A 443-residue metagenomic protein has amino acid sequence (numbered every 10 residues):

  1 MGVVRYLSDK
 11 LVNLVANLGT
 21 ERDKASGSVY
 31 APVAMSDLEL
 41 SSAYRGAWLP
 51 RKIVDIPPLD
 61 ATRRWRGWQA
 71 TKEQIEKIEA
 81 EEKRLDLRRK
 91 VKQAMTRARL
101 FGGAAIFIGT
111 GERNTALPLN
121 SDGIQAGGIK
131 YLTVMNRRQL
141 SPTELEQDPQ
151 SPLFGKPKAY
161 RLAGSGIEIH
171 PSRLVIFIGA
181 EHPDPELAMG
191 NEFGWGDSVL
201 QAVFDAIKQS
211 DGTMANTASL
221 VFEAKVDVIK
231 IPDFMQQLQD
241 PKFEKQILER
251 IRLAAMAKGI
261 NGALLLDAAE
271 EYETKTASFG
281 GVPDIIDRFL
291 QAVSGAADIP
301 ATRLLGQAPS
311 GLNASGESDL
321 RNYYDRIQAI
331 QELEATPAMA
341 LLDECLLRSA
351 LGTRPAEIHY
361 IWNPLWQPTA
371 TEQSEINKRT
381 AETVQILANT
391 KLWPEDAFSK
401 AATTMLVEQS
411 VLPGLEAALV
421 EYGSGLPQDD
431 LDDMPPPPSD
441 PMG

Functional and structural regions predicted by a protein language model:
M1-T62: N-terminal-proximal low-complexity accessory segments that begin disordered and transition into the first
G2-Y6, K10, R250-A263, P283 (+3 more regions): C-terminal anchoring/interaction modules
E21-R22, S36, S41, V54-P57 (+8 more regions): Conserved aromatic-histidine-acidic binding/catalytic patches
A43-E192, T353, E357: Structured, mid-chain assembly/scaffold modules that mediate subunit interfaces within large macromolecular complexes
E73-K77, K83-V91, A98, F243 (+4 more regions): Short amphipathic alpha-helical segments
D86, A296-I299, V407: Glycine-centered helix-boundary capping/hinge motifs
Q93-R97, I108-G111, L220-V226, L264-A269 (+4 more regions): Short coil/turn segments at secondary-structure boundaries
R173-D319, P368-T369: Extended, charged amphipathic alpha-helical segments
